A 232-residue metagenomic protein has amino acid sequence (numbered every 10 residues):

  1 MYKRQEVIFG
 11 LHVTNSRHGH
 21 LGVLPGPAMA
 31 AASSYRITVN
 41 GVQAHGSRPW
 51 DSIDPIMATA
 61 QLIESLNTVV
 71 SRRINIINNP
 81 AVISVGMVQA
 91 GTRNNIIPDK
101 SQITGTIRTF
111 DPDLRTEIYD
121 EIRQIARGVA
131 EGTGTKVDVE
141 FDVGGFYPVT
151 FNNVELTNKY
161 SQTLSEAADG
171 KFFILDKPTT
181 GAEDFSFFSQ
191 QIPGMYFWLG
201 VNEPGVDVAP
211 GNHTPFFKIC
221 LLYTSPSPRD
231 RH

Functional and structural regions predicted by a protein language model:
M1-Q5, Y223-H232: Conserved small/polar residues in nucleotide/adenosyl-binding loops
K3-P98: Histidine/acidic-residue-rich, glycine-tolerant segments that coordinate divalent metal ions
M57-S225, R229: Metal-dependent amide/peptide-bond hydrolase catalytic core, centered on the "pita-bread" metallohydrolase fold
